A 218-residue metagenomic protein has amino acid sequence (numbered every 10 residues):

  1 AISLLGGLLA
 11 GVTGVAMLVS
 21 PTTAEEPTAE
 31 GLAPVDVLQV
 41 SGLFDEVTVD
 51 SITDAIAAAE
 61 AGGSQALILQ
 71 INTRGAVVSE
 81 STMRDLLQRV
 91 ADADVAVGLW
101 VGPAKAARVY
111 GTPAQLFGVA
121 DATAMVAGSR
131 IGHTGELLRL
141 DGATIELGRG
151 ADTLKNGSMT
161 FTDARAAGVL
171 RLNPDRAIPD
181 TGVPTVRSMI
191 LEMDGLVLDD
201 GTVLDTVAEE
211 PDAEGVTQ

Functional and structural regions predicted by a protein language model:
A1-E26: Hydrophobic secretory-pathway targeting helix
L18-Q218: Soluble extramembrane regions of membrane proteins in the secretory/endomembrane system
